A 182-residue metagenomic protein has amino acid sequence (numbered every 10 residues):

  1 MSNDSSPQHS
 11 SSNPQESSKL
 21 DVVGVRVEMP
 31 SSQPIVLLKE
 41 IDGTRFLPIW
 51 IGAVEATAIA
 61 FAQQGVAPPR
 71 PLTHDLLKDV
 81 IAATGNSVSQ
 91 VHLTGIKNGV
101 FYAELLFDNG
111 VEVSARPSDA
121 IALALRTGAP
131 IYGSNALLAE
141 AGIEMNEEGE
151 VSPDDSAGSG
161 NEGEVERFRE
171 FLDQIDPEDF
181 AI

Functional and structural regions predicted by a protein language model:
S2-I182: Divalent-cation
